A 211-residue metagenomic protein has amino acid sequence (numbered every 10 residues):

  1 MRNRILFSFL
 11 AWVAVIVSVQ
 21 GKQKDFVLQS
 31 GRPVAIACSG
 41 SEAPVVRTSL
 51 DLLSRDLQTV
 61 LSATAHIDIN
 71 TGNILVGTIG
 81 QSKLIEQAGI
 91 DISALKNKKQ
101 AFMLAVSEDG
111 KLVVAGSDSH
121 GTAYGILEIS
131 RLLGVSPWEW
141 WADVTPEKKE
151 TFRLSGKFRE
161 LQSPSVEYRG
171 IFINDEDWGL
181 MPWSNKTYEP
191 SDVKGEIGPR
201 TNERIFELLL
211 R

Functional and structural regions predicted by a protein language model:
M1-R4: Positively charged n-region of N-terminal signal peptides that target proteins for export
F7-I16: Bacterial N-terminal signal peptides
S8, K83, W178-L180: A broad, structure-centric signal for solvent-exposed, well-ordered loop/edge residues that line or flank functional
G21-S163: Contiguous, structured surface segment used for ligand recognition
P137-R211: An acidic-aromatic substrate-binding cleft motif
